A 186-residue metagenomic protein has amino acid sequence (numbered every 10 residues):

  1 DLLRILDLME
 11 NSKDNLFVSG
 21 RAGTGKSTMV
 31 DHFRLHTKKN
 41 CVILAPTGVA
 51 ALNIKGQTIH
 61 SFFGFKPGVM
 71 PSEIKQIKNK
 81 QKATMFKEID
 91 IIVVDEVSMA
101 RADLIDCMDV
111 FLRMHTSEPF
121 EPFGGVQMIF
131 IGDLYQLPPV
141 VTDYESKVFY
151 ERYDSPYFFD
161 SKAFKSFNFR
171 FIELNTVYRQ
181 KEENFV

Functional and structural regions predicted by a protein language model:
D1-V186: Conserved ATP-binding/catalytic motifs of P-loop helicase motor domains
